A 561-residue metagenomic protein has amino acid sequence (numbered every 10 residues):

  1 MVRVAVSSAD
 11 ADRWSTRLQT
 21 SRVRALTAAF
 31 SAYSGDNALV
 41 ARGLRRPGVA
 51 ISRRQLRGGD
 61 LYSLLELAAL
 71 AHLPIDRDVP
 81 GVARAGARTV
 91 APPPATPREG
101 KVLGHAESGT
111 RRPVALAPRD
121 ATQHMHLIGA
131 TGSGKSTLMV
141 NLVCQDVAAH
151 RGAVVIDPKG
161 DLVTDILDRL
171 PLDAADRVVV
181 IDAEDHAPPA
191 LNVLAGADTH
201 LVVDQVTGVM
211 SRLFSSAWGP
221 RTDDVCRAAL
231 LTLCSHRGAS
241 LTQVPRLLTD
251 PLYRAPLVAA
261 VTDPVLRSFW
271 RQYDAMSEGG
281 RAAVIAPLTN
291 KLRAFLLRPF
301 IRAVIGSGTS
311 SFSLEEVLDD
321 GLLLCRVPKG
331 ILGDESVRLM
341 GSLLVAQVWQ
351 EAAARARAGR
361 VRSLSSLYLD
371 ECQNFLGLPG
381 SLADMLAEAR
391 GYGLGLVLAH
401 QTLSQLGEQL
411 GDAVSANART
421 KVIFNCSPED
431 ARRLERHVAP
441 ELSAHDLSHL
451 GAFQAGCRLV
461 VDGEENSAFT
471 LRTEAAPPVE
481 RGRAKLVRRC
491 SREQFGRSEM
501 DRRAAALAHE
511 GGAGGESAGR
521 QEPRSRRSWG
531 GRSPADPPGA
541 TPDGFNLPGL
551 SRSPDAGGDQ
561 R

Functional and structural regions predicted by a protein language model:
M1, A50-Q55, L61-A71, L116 (+3 more regions): P-loop NTPase motor core of the ASCE superfamily
M1-L103, E107, P299: An aromatic-glycine-centered, glycine-rich loop/turn in mixed alpha/beta architecture
V2-A9, A153-V155, K421-V422: Short cationic amphipathic helices and targeting signals
A5-D12, R17-P47, E388-R390, G395 (+3 more regions): C-terminal, active-site-flanking charged/polar segments
D76-A106, T110-P113, P245-R246, L252-V261 (+7 more regions): Conserved P-loop NTPase motor module
R98-K101, H105-T110, A130-T131, L138-L394 (+4 more regions): P-loop NTPase motor domains
Q401: Active-site glycine-centered loops adjacent to acidic/histidine catalytic or metal-binding residues that shape
